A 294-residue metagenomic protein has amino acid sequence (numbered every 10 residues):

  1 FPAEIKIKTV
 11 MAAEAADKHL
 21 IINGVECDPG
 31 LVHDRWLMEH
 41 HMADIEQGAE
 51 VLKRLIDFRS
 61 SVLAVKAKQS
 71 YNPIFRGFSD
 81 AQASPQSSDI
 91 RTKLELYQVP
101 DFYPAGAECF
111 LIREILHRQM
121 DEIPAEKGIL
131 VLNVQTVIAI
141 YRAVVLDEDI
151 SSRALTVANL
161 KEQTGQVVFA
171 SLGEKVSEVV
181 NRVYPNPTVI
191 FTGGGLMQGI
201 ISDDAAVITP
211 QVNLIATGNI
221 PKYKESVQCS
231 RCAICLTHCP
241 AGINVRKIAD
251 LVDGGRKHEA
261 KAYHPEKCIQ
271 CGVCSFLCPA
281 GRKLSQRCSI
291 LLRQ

Functional and structural regions predicted by a protein language model:
F1, V25, E50-F58, V145-D149 (+7 more regions): Generic secondary-structure signature for well-ordered alpha-helical cores
F1-S61, K66-S70, R91, P100-A105 (+3 more regions): Iron-sulfur-cluster electron-transfer modules
K8-M11, I56-A81, I90-V176, R182-P187 (+1 more regions): Hydrophobic alpha-helical positions that pack around
D17-H19, S152-A154, V212: Short glycine-rich loop/turn motifs
Q69-R76, I201-I208, P279: Short glycine/threonine-rich loop-to-helix capping motif typified by GTGT followed within a few residues by an Asp-Pro
P104-G106, L111-R113, V145, P185-R231: Active-site gating/interface segments in enzymes
A216-S226, L236, P240-F276, A280-Q294: Ferredoxin-type iron-sulfur electron-transfer modules in oxidoreductases and energy-metabolism complexes
